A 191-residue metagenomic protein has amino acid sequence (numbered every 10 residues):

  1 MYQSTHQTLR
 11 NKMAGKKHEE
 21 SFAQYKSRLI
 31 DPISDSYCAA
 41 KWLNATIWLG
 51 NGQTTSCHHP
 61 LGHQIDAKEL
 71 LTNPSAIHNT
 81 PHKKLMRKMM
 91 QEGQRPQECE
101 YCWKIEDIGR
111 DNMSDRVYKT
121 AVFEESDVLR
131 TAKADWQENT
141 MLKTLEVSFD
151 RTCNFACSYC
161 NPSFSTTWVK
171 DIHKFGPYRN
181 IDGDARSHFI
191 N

Functional and structural regions predicted by a protein language model:
H6-L9, N73: N-terminal compositionally biased, intrinsically disordered segments and leader/signal-like regions
K16-D127, A132, M141-T144: Accessory C-terminal segments flanking Radical SAM cores
I105-N191: Conserved alpha-helical substructure of the radical SAM core
